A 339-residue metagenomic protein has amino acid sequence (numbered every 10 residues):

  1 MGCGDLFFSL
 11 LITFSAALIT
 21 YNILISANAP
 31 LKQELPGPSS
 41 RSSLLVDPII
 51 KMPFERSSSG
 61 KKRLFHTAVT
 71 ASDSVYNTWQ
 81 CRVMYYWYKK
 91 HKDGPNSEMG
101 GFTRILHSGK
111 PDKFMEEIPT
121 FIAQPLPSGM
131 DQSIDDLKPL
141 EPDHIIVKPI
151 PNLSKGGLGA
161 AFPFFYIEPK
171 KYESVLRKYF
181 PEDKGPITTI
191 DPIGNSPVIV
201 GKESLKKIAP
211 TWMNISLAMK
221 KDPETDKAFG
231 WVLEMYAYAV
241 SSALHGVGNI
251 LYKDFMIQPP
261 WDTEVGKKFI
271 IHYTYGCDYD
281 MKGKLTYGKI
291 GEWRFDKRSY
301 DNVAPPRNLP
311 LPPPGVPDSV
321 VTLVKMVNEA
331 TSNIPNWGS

Functional and structural regions predicted by a protein language model:
M1-D5, F65-D73, Q124-D131, I193-G194 (+1 more regions): Short interface patches used for recognition in eukaryotic signaling and trafficking proteins
M1-K89, D93-E98, R298-S339: Juxtamembrane luminal stem/stalk of type II transmembrane Golgi/ER carbohydrate-processing enzymes
G60-V69, M115-P125, P186-P192, N214-M219: Surface-exposed beta-strand-to-loop junctions that form interaction patches on eukaryotic regulatory domains
Y76-M84, M130-P139, G201-I208, G230-E234: Phosphate/oxyanion-binding active-site loops and adjacent basic polyanion-contact surfaces
L106-P139: Active-site-proximal specificity loops/subdomain of glycosyltransferases
S128-K170, Y238: GT-A fold catalytic core of metal-dependent nucleotide-sugar glycosyltransferases, centered on the diacidic
Y179-D278: Catalytic core and acceptor-binding pocket of nucleotide-sugar-dependent glycosyltransferases
H245-S339: C-terminal catalytic/acceptor-binding lobe
